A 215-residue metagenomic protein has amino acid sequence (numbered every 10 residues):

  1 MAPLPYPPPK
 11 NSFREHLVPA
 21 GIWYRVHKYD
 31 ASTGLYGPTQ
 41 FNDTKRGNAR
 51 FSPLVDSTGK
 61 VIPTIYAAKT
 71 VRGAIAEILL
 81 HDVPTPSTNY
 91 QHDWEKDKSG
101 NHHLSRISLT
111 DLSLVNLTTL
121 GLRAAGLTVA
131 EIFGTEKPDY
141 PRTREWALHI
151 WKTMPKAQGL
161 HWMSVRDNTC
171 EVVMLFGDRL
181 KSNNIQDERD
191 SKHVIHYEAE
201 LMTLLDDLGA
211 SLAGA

Functional and structural regions predicted by a protein language model:
M1-P53, P84-A215: Active-site and NAD+-binding cores of ADP-ribose-processing enzymes
F51-P86: Extended catalytic/binding region for NAD+/ADP-ribose chemistry, centered on the ART fold
